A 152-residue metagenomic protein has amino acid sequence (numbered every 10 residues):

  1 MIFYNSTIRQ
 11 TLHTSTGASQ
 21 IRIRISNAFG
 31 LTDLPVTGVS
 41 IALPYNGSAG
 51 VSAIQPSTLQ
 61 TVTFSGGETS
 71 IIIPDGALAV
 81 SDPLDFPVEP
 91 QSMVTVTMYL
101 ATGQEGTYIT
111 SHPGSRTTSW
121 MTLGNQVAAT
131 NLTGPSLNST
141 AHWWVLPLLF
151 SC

Functional and structural regions predicted by a protein language model:
M1-C152: N-terminal secretory targeting modules
